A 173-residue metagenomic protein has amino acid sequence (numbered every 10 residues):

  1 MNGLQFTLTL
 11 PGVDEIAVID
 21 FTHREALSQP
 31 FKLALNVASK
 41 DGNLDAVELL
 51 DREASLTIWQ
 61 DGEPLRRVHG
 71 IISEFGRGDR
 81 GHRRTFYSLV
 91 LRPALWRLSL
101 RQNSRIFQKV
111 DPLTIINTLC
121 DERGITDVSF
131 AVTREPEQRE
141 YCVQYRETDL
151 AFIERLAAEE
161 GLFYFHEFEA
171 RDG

Functional and structural regions predicted by a protein language model:
M1-G173: Amphipathic alpha-helical and helix-coil boundary elements used as assembly and membrane-proximal scaffolds
